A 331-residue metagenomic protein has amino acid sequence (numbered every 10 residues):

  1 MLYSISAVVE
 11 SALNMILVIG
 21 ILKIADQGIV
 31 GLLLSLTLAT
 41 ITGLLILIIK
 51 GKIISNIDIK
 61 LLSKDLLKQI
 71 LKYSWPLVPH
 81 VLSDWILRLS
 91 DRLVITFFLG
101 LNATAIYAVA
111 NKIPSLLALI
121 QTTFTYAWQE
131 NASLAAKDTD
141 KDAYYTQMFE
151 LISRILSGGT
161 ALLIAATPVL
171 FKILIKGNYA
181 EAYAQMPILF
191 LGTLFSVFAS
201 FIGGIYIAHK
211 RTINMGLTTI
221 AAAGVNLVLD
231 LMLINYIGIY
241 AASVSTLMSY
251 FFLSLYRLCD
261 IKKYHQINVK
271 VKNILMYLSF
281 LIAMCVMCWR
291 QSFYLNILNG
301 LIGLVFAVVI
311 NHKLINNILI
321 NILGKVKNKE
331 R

Functional and structural regions predicted by a protein language model:
M1-S6, F190-A221, I261-K263: Membrane-interface junctions at transmembrane-helix termini in multi-pass inner-membrane proteins
S4-I53, I220-V225, I239-C259, N299-L304: Hydrophobic alpha-helical transmembrane segments
G20, L45-I46, T146-S196, L227-Y236: Alpha-helical transmembrane segments of multi-pass membrane transport and lipid-handling proteins
A25, I29-S35, L45-R88, N131-A143 (+3 more regions): Interhelical loop/hinge segments that connect adjacent transmembrane helices in multipass membrane
I29, Q69-Y73, L77, L93-S115 (+1 more regions): Interfacial/gating helices of multi-pass transporter permease domains
P76, D91-L93, A105-Q121, E150-R154 (+2 more regions): Alpha-helical transmembrane segments of polytopic membrane transporters and translocases
P114-S153, G203-A208: Helix-loop junctions and terminal segments of transmembrane helices in multi-pass membrane transport/translocation
I267, C288-R331: Membrane-proximal transmembrane or re-entrant/amphipathic helices at the cytosolic face
